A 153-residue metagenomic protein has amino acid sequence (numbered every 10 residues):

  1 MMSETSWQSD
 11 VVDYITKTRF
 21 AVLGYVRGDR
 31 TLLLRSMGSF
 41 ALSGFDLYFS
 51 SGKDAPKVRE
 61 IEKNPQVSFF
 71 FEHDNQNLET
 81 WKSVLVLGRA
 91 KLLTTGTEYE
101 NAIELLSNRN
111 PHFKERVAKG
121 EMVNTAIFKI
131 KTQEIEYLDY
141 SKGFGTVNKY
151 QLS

Functional and structural regions predicted by a protein language model:
M1-A21, N148-Y150: Extreme N-terminal tail/first-helix region
M2-S3, K82-S153: Charged, gly/pro-rich active-site loop segments
I15-T16, E62, S107: Alpha-helix boundary recognition
R19-F20, Q66, P111, I135: Generic structural signal for secondary-structure transition and capping sites
R19-K53, I61, V67-H73, W81-V84: Short beta-strand segments
S51, V58-R59, T94, D139: Activation segment
K53-D54, Q133: A generic "binding-loop/recognition-motif" signal
A55-K57, Q76, G143-G145: Short, surface-exposed beta-strand-loop junctions and turns on beta-sheet-rich folds
